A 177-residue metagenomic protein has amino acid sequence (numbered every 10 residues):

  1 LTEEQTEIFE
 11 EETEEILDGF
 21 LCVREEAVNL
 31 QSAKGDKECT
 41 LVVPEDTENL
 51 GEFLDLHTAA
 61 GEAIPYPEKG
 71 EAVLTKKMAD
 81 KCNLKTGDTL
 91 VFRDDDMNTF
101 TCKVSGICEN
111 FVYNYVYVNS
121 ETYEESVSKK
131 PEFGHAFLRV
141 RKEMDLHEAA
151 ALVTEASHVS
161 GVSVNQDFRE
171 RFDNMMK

Functional and structural regions predicted by a protein language model:
L1-I8, G134-L138: Membrane-interface junction motifs in transport/secretion proteins
E3-I8, E143-A151: Short, conserved charged micro-motifs
E4-E7, E11-G19, V23-T89, T101-K103 (+1 more regions): Short beta-strand boundary microenvironments
V43-T47, E62, L84, N110-Y113 (+3 more regions): Short, well-ordered loop/turn and helix-capping segments at boundaries between secondary-structure elements and domains
Y66-P67, I107-H147, Q166: Small-residue transmembrane helix packing/gating motifs
L146, A150-K177: Peri-transmembrane interface segments
